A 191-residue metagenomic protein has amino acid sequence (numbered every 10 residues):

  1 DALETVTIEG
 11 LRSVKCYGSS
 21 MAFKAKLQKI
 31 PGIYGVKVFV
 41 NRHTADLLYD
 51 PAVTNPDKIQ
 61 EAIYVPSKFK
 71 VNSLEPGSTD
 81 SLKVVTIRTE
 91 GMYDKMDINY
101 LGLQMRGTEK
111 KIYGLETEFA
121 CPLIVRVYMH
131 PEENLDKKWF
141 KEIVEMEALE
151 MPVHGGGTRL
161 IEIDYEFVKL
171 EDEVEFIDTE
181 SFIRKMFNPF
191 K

Functional and structural regions predicted by a protein language model:
D1-K191: Flexible metal-binding regulatory segments at protein termini and peripheral loops
